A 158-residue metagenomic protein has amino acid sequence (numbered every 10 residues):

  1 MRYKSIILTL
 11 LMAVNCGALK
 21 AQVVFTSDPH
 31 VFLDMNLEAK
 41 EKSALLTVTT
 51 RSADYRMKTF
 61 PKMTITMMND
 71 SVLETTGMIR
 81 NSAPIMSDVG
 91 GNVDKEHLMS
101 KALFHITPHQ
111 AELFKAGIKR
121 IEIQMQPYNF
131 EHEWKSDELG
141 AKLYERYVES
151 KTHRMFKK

Functional and structural regions predicted by a protein language model:
M1-F25: Bacterial Sec-dependent N-terminal signal peptides
L8-L11, F25, N36-E38, A53-Y55 (+2 more regions): Generic marker of residues within folded, mature protein domains
C16, P29, M35-L37, S82 (+1 more regions): Short linear motifs in intrinsically disordered/low-complexity regions
Q22-M63: An ectodomain-focused feature that recognizes extracytoplasmic/extracellular
R51, M68-D70, Y128: Solvent-exposed coil/turn segments that connect beta secondary-structure elements in extracytoplasmic/periplasmic
Y55, N69-E74: Hydrophobic membrane/lipid-contacting segments
T64-T66, E122: Beta-strand signatures of extracellular beta-sandwich domains
L73-T75, I79-K158: Internal interaction segment
